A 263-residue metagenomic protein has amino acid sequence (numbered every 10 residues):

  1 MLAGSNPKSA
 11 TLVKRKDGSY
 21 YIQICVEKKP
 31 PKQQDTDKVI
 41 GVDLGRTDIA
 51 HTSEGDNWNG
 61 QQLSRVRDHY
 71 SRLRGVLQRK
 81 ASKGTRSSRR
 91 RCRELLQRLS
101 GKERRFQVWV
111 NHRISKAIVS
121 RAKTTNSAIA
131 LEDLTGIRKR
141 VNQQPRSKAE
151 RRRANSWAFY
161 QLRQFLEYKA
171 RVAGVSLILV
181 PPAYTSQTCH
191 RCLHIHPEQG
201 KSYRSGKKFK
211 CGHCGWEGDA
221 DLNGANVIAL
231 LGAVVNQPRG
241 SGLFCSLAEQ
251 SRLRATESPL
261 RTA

Functional and structural regions predicted by a protein language model:
L2-N6, K14-A263: Positively charged, helix-rich recognition surfaces that bind polyanionic ligands
A10: A basic, amphipathic helix-loop patch mediating RNA/tRNA/ribosome contacts
